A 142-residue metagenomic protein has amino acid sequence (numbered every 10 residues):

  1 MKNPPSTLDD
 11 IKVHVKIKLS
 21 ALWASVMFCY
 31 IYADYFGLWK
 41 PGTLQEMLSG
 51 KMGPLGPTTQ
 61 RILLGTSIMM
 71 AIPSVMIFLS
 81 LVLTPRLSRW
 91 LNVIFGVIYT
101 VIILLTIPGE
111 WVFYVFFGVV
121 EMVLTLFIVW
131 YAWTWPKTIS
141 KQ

Functional and structural regions predicted by a protein language model:
K2-C29: Cytosolic juxtamembrane helix and N-cap/initiation of the first transmembrane helix
A24-D34, A71-S74, V93-L104, V119-V129: Hydrophobic alpha-helical transmembrane segments of multipass integral membrane proteins
V26-Q60: Hydrophobic transmembrane helix segments
T43, V75-S80, I102-G109, Y131: Membrane-helix exit/interface motif
L55-I72: Interfacial helix-start motif at the membrane-water boundary
M70-W90: Juxtamembrane helix-break-helix junctions at the cytosolic face of small multi-pass alpha-helical membrane proteins
S88, T100-G118: Membrane-helix boundary connector in multi-pass membrane proteins
T125-Q142: Membrane-water interface at the C-terminal end of transmembrane alpha helices
